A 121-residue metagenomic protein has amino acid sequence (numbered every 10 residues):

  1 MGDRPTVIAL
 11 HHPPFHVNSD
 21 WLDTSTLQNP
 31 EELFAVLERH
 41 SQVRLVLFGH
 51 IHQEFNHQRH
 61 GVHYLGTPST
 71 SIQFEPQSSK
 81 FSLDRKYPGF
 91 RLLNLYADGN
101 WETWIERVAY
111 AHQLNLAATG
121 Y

Functional and structural regions predicted by a protein language model:
M1-L65, T119: His/acidic metal-ligating clusters that form di-metal
V36, Q58-Y121: Binuclear metal-dependent phosphoesterase catalytic core
